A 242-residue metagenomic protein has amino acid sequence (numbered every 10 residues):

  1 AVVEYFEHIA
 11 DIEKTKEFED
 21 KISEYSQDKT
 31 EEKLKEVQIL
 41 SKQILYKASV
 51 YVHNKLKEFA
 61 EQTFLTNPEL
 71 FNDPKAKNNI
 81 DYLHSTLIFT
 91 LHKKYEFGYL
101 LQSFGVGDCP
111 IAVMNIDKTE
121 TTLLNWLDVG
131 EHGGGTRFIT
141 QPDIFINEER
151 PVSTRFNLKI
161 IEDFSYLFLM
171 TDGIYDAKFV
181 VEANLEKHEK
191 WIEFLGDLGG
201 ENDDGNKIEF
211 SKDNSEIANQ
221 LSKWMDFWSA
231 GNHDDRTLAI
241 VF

Functional and structural regions predicted by a protein language model:
A1, D108, D172: MIDAS-like acidic motif and immediate structural context at the N-terminus of von Willebrand factor A/I domains
V2-T63, H188-S222: Helix-loop-helix
V3-A10, N115-T119, Y175, F179: Hydrophobic/aromatic-lined pockets within catalytic cores
F18-I22, D143-F242: C-terminal catalytic subdomain
E19-V113, R150-I161, A230-H233: Catalytic core of PPM/PP2C metal-dependent serine/threonine phosphatase domains
N72, T119, A183-K187: Single-residue recognition of alpha-helix boundary sites
G98-L101, T121, Y166: Short, mixed charged/polar active-site loops that provide acid/base catalysis or chelate metal/phosphate cofactors
A112-R150: Glycine- and acidic-residue-rich phosphate-binding/metal-coordinating active-site segment common to enzymes that handle
